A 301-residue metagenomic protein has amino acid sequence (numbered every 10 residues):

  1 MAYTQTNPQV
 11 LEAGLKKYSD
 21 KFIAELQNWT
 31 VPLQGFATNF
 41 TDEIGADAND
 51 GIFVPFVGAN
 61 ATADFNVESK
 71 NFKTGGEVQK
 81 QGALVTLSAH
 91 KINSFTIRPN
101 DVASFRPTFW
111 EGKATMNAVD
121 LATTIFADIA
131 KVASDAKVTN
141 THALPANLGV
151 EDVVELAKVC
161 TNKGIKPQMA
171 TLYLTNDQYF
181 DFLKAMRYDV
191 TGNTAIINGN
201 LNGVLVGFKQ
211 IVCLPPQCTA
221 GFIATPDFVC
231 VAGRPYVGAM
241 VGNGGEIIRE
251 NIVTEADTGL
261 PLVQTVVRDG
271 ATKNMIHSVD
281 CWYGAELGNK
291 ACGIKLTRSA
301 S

Functional and structural regions predicted by a protein language model:
M1-A83, G293: N-terminal "assembly arms/tails" that initiate or stabilize quaternary assembly in self-assembling proteins
A2-F40, P99-R106, I125-N140, G192 (+2 more regions): Short, Lys/Arg-rich flexible segments
A2-G14, Y18, M116-L148, G221-I248 (+1 more regions): Signature of extracytoplasmic/envelope-associated structural regions
A48, I52, T161-D257: Extended oligomerization regions of viral-like shell subunits
A59, Q81-S104, D135, V153-V190: Structured, hydrophobic secondary-structure cores that serve as assembly/anchoring elements
D64-E68, L183-A185, F222-A224, M275-S278 (+1 more regions): Short conserved micro-motifs at the rims of enzyme active sites and ligand-binding pockets
N100-P167, Q178, K295-S301: Alpha-helical scaffold segments that mediate packing/assembly in large oligomeric complexes
E246-S301: Extended, compositionally biased alpha-helical segments that mediate assembly or anchoring
